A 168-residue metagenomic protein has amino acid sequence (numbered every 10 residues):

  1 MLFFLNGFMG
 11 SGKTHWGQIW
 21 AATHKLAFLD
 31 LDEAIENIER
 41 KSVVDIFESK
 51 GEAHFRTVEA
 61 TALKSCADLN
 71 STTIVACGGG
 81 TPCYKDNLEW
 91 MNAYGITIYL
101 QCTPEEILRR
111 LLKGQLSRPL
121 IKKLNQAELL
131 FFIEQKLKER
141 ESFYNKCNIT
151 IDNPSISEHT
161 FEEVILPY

Functional and structural regions predicted by a protein language model:
L5: Hydrophobic anchor at the beta1->P-loop junction of P-loop NTPases
F8: P-loop (Walker A) phosphate-binding loop of NTP-binding proteins
S11: ATP-binding Walker
T14: Walker A/P-loop
T23, K138-Y168: NTP-dependent small-molecule kinase module
E33-N92, S117: ATP-dependent small-molecule kinase phosphotransfer cores that center on conserved nucleotide phosphate-binding segments
Y94-E139: A glycine- and Lys/Arg-enriched "phosphate-lid" helix/loop adjacent to the NTP-binding pocket of small-molecule kinases
